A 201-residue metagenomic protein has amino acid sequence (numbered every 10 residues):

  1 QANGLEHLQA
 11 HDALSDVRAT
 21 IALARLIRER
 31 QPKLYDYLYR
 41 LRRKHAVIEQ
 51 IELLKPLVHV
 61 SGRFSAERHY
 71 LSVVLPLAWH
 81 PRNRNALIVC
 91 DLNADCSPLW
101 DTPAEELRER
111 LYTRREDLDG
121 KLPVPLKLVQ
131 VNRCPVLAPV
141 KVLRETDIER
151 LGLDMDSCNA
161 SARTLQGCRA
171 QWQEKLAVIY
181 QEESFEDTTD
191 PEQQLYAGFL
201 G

Functional and structural regions predicted by a protein language model:
Q1-G201: DEDD superfamily 3′-5′ metal-dependent exonuclease/proofreading module
